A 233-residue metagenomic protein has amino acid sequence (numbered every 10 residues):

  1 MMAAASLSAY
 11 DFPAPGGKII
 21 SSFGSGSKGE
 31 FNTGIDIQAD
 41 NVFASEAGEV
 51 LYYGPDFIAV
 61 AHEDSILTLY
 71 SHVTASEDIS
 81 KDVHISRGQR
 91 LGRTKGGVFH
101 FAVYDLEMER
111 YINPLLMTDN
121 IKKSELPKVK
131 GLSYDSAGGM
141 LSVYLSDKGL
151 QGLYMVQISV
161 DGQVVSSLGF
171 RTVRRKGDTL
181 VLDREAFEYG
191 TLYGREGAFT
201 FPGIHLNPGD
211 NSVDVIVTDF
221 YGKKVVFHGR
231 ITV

Functional and structural regions predicted by a protein language model:
A4-D64, S86-R87, K95-H100, R110-G169 (+5 more regions): Surface-exposed, glycine-biased beta-strand/turn segments
T68-A75: Beta-strand/loop nucleic-acid-binding surfaces
H72, V98-Y104: Histidine-centered divalent metal-coordination motifs
A75-S76, I121: Short coil/turn segments at the loop-to-beta-strand junctions that recur within blades of beta-propeller repeat folds
D78-S86: Short nucleic-acid-contacting surface segments enriched for D/E, G, S/T with interspersed K/R
L106-M108: Glycine- and acidic-residue-rich phosphate-binding/metal-coordinating active-site segment common to enzymes that handle
R175-P202: Aromatic sugar-binding surface patches on proteins that engage polysaccharides or sugar-phosphate polymers
R230-V233: Short beta-strand edge segments in extracellular beta-sheet folds
